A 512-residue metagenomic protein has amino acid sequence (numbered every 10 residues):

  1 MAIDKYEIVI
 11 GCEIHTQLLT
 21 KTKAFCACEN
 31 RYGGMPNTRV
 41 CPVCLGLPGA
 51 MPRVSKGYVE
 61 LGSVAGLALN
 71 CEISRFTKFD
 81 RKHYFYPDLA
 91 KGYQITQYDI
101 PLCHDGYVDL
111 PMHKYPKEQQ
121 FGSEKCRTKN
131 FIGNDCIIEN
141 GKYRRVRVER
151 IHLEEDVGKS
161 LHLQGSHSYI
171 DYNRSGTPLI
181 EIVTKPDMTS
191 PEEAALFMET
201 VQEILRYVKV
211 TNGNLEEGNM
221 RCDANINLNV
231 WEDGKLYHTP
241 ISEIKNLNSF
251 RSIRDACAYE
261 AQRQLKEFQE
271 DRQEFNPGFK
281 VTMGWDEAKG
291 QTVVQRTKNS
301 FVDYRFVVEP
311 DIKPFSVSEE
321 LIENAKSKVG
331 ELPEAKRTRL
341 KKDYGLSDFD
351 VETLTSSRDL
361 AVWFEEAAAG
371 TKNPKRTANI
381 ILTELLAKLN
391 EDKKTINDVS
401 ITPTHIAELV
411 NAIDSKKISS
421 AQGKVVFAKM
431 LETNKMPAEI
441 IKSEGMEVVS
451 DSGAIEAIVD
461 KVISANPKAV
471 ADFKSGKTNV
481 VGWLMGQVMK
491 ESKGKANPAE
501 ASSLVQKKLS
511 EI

Functional and structural regions predicted by a protein language model:
M1-E331, K342, D348, A369-N373 (+2 more regions): Basic, nucleic-acid-interacting segments
L19, N229, Q262, A361 (+7 more regions): Amphipathic alpha-helical core segments of compact helical bundles
G218-V230, K341-E365, P374-D392, M430-T433 (+1 more regions): Core structural elements
D350, W363, N373-I381, H405 (+5 more regions): Residue-level detector of well-ordered alpha-helical segments, enriched for hydrophobic/aromatic packing positions
G370-T371, T377, L385-S400, E408-I413 (+1 more regions): M16/insulysin-pitrilysin zinc metalloprotease superfamily fold
N397-A407, N411, S420-K490: Strongly charged, low-complexity linkers/loops
T478-I512: Short, amphipathic C-terminal "tail helix"
